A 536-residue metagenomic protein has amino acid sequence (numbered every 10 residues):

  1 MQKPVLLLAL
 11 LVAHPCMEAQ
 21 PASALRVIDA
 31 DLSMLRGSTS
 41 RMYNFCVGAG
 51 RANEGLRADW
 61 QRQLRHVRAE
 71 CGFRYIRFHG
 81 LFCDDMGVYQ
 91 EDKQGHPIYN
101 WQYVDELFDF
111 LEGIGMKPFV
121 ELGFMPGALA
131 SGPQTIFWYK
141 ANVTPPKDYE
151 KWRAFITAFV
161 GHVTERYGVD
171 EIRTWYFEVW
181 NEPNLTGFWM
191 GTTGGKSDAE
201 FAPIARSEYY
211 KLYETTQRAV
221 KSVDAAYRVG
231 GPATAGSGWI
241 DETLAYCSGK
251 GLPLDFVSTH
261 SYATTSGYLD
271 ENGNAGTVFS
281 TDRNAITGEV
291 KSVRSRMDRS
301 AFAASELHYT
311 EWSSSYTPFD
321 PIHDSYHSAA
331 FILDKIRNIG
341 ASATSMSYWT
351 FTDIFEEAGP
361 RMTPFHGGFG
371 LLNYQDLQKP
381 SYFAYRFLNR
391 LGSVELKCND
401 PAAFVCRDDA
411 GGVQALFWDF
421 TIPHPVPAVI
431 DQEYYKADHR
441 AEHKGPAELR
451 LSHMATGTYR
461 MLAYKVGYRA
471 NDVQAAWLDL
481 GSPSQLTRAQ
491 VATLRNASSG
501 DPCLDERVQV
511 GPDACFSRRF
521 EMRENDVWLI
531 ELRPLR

Functional and structural regions predicted by a protein language model:
Q2-L7: Sec-dependent signal peptide recognition, specifically the positively charged N-region followed immediately by
A9, C16-Y176, K196-G236, K250-L252 (+5 more regions): Non-catalytic accessory regions flanking glycosidase/transglycosidase catalytic cores in CAZymes
G50-R62, D84, G95-Q102, L185-G187 (+6 more regions): Acidic-and-aromatic substrate-binding clefts and catalytic sites of carbohydrate-active enzymes
Q63, S258-T259, T264-D320, K335 (+2 more regions): Glycoside hydrolase catalytic-domain groove-lining segments
D84-V88, G127-I136, N184-M190, T264-E271 (+3 more regions): Short acidic/His/Gly/Ser-rich catalytic and metal-binding motifs that mark active-site loops of diverse hydrolases
A233-T259, L307, W312-F331, K335-G340 (+1 more regions): Substrate-binding cleft/loops of secretory-pathway carbohydrate-active enzymes
F279, R283, P321-A329, L371-Q375: Hydrophobic alpha-helical scaffolding
